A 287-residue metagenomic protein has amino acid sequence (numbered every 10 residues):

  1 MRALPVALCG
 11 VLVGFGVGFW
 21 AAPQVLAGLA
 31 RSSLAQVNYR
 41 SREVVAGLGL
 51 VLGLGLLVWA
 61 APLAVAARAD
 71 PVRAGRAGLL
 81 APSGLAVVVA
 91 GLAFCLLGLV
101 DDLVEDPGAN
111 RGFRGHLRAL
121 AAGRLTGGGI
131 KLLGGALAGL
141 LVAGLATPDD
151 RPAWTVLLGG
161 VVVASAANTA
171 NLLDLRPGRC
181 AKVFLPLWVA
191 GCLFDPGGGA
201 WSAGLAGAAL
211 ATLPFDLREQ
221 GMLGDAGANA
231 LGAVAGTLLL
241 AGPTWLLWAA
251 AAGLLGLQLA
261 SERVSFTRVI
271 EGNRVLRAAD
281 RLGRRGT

Functional and structural regions predicted by a protein language model:
R2-S265: "…together with the soluble PPM/PP2C metallo-phosphatase catalytic core" -> "…together with the soluble PPM/PP2C
R268-T287: Short, highly charged, low-complexity non-transmembrane loops/tails of multi-pass membrane proteins
